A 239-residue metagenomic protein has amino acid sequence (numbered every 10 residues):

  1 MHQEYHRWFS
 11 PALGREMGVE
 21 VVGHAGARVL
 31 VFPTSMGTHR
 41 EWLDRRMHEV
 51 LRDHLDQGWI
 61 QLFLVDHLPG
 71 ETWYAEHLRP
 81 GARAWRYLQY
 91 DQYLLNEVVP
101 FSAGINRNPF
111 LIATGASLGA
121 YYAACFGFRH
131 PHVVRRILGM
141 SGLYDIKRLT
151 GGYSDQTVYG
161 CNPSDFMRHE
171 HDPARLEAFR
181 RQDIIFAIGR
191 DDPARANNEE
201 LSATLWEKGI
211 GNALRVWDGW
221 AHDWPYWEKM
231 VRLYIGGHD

Functional and structural regions predicted by a protein language model:
M1-D239: Non-catalytic cap/lid and distal C-terminal segments of serine-dependent acyl enzymes
